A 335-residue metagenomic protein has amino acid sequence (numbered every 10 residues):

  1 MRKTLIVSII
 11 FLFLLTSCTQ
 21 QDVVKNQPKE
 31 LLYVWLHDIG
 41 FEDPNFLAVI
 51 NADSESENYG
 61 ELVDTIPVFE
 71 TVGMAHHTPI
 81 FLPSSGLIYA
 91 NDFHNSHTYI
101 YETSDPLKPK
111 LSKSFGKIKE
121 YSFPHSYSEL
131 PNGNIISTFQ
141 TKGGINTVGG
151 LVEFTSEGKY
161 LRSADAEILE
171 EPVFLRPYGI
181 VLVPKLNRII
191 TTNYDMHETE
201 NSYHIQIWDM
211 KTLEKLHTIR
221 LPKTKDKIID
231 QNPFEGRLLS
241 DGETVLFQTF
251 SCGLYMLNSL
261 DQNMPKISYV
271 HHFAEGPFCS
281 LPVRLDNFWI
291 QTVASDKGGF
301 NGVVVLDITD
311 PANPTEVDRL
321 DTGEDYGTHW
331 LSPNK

Functional and structural regions predicted by a protein language model:
V34, A90, S137-T138, T191 (+2 more regions): Residue position within the beta-strands of beta-propeller blades
D38-F41, H94-H97, T141-I145, D195-T199 (+2 more regions): Short glycine/acidic-enriched loop and turn motifs that connect beta-strands
V49-N58, I100-P109, E157-K159, I207-L216 (+2 more regions): Short loop/turn segments immediately following beta-strands, especially the blade-tip and inter-blade linker loops
N58-V68, K110-K117, L161-I168, K215-P222 (+2 more regions): Beta-propeller fold detector
Y59-E129: Blade-loop segments of beta-propeller domains
F69-P83, I118-P131, L169-N187, K223-T244 (+2 more regions): Beta-rich, blade/repeat-based domains predominating in secreted/periplasmic proteins but also intracellular
P106-P184, N193-D195: Asp-box/WD-like beta-propeller blade repeats and closely related beta-sheet repeat scaffolds
I180-V304: Beta-propeller domains
